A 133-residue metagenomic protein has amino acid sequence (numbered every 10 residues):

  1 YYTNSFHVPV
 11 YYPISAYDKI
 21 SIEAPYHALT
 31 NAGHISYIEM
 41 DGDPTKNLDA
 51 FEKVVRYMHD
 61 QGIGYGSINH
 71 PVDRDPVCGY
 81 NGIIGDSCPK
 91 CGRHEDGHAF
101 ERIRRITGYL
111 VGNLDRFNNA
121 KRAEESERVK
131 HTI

Functional and structural regions predicted by a protein language model:
Y1-I133: Long, C-terminal-biased catalytic regions of enzyme "large/alpha" subunits
